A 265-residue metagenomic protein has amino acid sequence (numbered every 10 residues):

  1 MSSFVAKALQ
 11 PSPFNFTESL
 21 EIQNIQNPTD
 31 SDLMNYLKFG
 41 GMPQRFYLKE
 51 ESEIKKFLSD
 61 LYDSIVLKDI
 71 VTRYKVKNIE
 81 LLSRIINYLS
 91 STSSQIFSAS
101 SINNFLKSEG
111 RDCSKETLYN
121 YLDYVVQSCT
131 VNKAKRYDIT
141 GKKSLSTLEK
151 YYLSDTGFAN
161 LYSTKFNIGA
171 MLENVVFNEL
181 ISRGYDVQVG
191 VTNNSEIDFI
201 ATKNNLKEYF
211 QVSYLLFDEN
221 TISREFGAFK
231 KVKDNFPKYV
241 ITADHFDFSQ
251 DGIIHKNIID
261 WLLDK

Functional and structural regions predicted by a protein language model:
M1-L9, Q23-N24: Short regulatory helix/loop adjacent to the ATP-binding pocket of P-loop NTPases
A6-L9, Q250-D264: Active-site regions of enzymes building and remodeling cell-envelope glycoconjugates
P11-T29: Conserved small helical "lid"/interfacial subdomain of P-loop NTPases
S19, L37-G40, V125, D155 (+2 more regions): Conserved RecA-like P-loop NTPase ATPase core
N24, P28-D63: Amphipathic alpha-helical "lid/sensor" segments that cap RecA-like P-loop NTPase cores
E51-L206: Accessory nucleic acid-recognition modules appended to NTPase machines
G190, Y214-I258: Catalytic cores of nucleic-acid endonucleases
L206-E208, P237: Structural motif
